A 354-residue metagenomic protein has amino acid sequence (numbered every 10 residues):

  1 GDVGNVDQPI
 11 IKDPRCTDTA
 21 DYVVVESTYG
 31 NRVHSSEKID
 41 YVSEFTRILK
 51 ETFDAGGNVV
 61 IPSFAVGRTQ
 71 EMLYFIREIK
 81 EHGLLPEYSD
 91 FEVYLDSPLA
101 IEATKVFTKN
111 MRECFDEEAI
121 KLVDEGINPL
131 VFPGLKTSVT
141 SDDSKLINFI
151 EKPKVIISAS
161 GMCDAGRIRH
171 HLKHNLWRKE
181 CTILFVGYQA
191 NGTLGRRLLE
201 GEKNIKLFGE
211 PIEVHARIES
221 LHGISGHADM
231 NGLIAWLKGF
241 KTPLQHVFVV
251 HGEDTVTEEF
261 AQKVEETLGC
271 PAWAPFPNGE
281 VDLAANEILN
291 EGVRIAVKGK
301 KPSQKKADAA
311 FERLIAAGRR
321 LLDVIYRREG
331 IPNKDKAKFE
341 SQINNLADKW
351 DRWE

Functional and structural regions predicted by a protein language model:
G1-E92, A103, E113-E117: His/Asp/Glu-rich metal-coordinating catalytic cores of metallo-dependent phosphodiesterases/hydrolases acting on
G1-V3, S27-Y29, F64-V66, P98-L99 (+4 more regions): Active-site metal-binding loops of divalent metal-dependent hydrolases
P9-I10, H34-S35, Q70-M72, K105 (+3 more regions): Short glycine-/acidic-enriched loop or helix-start segments at secondary-structure transitions that form or flank
P9-V25, R112-E118, Q189-H215: Short, compositionally biased "basic patch" segments
V24, Y88-E102, T182-G187, F248-V249: Short internal beta-strands
E78-E81, P129-E354: C-terminal regulatory/interaction regions
Y94-M111, G279-N290: Long, charge-dense
T108, R112-S138: Ligand-binding beta-strand-loop-alpha-helix segment within the catalytic cores of soluble metabolic enzymes
